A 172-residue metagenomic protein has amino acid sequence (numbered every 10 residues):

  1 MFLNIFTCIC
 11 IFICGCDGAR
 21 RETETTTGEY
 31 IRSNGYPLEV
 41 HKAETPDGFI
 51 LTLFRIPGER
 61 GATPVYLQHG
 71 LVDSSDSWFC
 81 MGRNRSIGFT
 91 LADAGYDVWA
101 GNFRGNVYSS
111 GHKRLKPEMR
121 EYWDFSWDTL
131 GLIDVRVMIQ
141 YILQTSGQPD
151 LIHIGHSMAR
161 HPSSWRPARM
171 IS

Functional and structural regions predicted by a protein language model:
M1-G18: Cleavable N-terminal signal peptides of Sec/SRP-targeted secreted and luminal proteins
A19-T23: Cleaved targeting-peptide boundary
T26-G58: N-terminal cap/lid segment of alpha/beta-hydrolase-fold proteins
T45, I56-K116: Short, surface-exposed "cap/lid" segments of acyl-processing enzymes
R60, I142-P149: Glycine-rich phosphate-binding loop signature in dinucleotide/nucleotide-binding domains
N102, D128-T129, D150-I152, H156-S157: Residue in the alpha/beta-hydrolase core beta-strand immediately N-terminal to the catalytic nucleophile
R120-T145: Alpha/beta-hydrolase active-site loop
P149-L151, M158-S172: Conserved hydrolase catalytic core segment
